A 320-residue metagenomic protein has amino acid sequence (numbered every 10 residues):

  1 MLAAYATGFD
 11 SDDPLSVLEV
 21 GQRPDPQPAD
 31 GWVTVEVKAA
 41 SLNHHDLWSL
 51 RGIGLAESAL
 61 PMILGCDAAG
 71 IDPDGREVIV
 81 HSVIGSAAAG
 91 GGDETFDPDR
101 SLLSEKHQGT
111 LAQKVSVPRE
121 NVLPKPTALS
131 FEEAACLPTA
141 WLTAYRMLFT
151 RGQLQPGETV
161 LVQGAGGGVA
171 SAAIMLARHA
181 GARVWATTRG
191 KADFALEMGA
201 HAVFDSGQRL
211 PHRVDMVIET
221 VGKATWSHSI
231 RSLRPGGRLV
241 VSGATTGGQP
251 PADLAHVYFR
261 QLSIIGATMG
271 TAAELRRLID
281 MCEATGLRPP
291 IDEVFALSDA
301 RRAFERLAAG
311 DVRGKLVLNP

Functional and structural regions predicted by a protein language model:
M1, A272-P320: C-terminal hydrophobic helical "lid"/dimerization subdomain of Rossmann-like NAD(P)H-dependent oxidoreductases
P24-S41, I53-G92, L103-G109, A128: Glycine-rich beta-strand-centered segment in the early N-terminal region that forms part of a ligand/cofactor-binding
I79, V217-I218: N-terminal Rossmann-like NAD(P) cofactor-binding module of classical short-chain dehydrogenase/reductase
S82-G164: NAD(P)H dinucleotide-binding glycine-rich loop of Rossmann-like/cofactor-binding domains, especially the beta1-alpha1
D99, V221-P290, P320: Glycine-rich phosphate-binding loop and adjacent beta-alpha segment of Rossmann(oid) nucleotide-cofactor-binding
Q113, H201, D215: Conserved acidic residues
E133-Q208: Mid-domain Rossmann-like dinucleotide-binding core that forms the NAD(H)/NADP(H) cofactor-binding site
L210-V217: A short acidic, Gly/Pro-enriched loop at the edge of an enzyme's catalytic core that lines a small-molecule cofactor
